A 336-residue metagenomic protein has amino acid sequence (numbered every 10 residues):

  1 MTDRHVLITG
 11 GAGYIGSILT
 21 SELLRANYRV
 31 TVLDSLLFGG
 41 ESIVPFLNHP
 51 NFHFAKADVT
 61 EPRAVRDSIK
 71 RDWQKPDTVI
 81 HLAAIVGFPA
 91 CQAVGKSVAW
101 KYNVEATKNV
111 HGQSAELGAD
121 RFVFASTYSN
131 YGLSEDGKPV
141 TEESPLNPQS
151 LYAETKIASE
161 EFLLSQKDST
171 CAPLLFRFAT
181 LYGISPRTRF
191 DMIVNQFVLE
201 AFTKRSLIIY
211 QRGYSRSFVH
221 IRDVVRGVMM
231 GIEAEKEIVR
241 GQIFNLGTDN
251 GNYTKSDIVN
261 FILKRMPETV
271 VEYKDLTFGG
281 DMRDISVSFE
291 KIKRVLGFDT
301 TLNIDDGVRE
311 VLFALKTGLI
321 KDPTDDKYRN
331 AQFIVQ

Functional and structural regions predicted by a protein language model:
M1-T170: N-terminal Rossmann-like NAD(P)+-binding domain of SDR-like oxidoreductases, especially those catalyzing
I8-T9, H81, R121-F124, L174-T180 (+3 more regions): Structural signature of the Rossmann-like NAD(P)-dependent dehydrogenase/reductase core
A12, D58, S144, Y182 (+2 more regions): Structured beta->alpha junctions
R29, N51-H53, A172-L174, I208 (+2 more regions): Conserved beta-strand segments of alpha/beta enzyme cores
T60, N130, L181-G183, V224 (+1 more regions): Conserved sequence/active-site signature of Rossmann-fold short-chain dehydrogenase/reductase
D136, Q149, E161-R216, I221-I232 (+1 more regions): NAD(P)-dependent short-chain dehydrogenase/reductase
R205, I209-Q336: C-terminal substrate-binding subdomain of Rossmann-fold SDR/epimerase-dehydratase oxidoreductases
